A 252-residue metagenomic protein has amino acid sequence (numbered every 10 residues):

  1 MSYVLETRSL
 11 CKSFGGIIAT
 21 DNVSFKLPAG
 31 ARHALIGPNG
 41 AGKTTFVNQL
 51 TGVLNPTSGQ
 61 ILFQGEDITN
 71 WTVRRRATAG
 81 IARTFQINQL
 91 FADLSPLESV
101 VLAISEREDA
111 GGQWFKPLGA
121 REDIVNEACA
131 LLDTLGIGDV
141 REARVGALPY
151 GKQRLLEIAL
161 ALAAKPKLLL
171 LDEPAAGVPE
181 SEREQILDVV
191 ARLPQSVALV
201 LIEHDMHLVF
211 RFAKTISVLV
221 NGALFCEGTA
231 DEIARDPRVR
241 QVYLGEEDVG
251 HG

Functional and structural regions predicted by a protein language model:
S2-G252: Glycine-rich phosphate-binding loops of nucleotide-dependent enzymes
